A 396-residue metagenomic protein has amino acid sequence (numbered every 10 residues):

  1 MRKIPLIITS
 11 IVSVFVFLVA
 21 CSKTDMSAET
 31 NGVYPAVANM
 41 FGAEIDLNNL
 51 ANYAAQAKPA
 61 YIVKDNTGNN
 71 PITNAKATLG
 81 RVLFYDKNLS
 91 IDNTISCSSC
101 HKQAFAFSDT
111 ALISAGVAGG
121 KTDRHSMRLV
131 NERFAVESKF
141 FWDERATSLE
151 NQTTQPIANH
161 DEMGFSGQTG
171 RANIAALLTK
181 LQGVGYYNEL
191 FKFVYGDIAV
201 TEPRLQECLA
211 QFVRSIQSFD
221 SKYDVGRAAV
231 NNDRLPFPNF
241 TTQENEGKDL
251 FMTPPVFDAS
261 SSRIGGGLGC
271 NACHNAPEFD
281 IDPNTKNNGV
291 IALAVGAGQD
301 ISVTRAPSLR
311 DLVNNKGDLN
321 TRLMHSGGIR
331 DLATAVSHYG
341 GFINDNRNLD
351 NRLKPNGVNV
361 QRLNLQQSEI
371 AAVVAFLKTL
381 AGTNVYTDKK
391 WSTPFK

Functional and structural regions predicted by a protein language model:
M1-I11: Bacterial N-terminal signal peptides that target proteins for export
F17-A20: C-terminal motif of bacterial Sec signal peptides marking the signal peptidase cleavage site
D25-Q155, D224-H338, N344-N351, K389-K396: Short glycine/threonine-rich turn/loop motifs
E132-R133, K139-G183, V194: Glycine/proline-centered hinge or cleavage motifs at structural transition points of membrane proteins
I174-F193, D197-D220, G328-K396: C-terminal capping alpha-helices of c-type cytochrome domains
